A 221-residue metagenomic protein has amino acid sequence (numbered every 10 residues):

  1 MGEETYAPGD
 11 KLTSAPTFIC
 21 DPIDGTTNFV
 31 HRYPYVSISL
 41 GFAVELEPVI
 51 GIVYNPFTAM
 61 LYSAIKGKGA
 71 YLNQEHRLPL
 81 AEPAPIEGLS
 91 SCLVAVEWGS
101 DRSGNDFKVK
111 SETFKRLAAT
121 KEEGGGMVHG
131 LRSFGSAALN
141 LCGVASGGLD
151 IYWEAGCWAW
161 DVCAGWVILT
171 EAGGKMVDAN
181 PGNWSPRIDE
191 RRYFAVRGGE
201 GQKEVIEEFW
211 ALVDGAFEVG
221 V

Functional and structural regions predicted by a protein language model:
M1-I23, E218-V221: N-terminal subdomain of lithium-sensitive/metallo-dependent phosphomonoesterases centered on the IMPase/IPPase/PAP
E4, P22-G25, P56, W98 (+4 more regions): Generic detector of well-ordered alpha-helical packing
L12-Y71, E75: DPxDG-like acidic metal-binding loop motif
T26, N55, A64, V94 (+3 more regions): Residue-level signal for inorganic ion chemistry
I50, L93, D150-I151: Short, Asp-centered acidic motifs that coordinate Mg2+ and/or phosphate in catalytic or ligand-binding sites
A70-L72, R77-L78, D101-S103, E200-V205: Short helix-loop capping/hinge motifs at secondary-structure junctions, enriched in acidic/polar residues
A84-F134: Short loop->beta-strand "edge-of-pocket" segments that line small-molecule binding or catalytic clefts across diverse
E112, R116, T120-V221: Oxyanion/phosphate-interacting regions
